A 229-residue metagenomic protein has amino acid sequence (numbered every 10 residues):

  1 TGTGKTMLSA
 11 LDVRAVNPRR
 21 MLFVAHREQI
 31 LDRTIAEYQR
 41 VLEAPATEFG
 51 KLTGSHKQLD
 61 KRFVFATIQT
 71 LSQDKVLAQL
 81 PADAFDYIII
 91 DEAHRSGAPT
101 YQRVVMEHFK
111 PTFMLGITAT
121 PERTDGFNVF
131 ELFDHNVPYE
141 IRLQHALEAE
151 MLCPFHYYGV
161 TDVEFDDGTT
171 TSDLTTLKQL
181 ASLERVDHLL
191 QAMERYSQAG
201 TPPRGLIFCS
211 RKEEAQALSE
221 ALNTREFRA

Functional and structural regions predicted by a protein language model:
T1-V13, F208: Walker A/P-loop
R20-R27, P203-R211: Conserved RecA-like ASCE P-loop NTPase motor core of nucleic-acid helicases/translocases
M21, E28-S55: Conserved helix-turn-beta segment of the N-terminal RecA-like "Helicase ATP-binding" lobe in SF1/SF2 helicases
G54-Y87, A98-R103: Conserved helix/coil segment N-terminal to the catalytic DExD/H
I88, E92-H94, A215: Conserved Walker B
H94-H156: Post-DEXD/H (motif II) to motif III coupling segment of the RecA-like Helicase ATP-binding lobe
V137-L206: Conserved interdomain linker/interface between the two RecA-like ATPase lobes of SF2 helicase motors
S210-A229: Conserved helicase motor "Helicase C" RecA-like lobe of SF1/SF2 P-loop NTPases
